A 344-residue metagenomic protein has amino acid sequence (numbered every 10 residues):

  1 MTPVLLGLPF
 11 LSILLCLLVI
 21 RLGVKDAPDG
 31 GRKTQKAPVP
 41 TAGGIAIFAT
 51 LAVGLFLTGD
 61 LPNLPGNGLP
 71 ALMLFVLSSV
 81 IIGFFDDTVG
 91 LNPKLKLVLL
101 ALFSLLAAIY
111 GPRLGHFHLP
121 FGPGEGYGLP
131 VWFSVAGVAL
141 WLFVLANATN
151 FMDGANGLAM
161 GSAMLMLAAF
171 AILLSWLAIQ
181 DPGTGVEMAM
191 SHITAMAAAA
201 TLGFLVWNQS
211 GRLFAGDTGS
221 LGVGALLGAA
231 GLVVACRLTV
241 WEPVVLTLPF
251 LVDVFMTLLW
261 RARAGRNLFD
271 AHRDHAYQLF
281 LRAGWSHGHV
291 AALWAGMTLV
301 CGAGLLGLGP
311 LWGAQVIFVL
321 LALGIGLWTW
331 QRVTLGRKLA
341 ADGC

Functional and structural regions predicted by a protein language model:
M1-V252: "…together with the soluble PPM/PP2C metallo-phosphatase catalytic core" -> "…together with the soluble PPM/PP2C
L15, V19, V252-L268, L308-G309 (+1 more regions): Membrane-helix cytosolic exit motif
L17-P40, M256-H289, D342-C344: Cytosolic, membrane-interface loops and tails of multi-pass inner-membrane proteins
S78-T88, A314-C344: Alpha-helical transmembrane segments and their immediate juxtamembrane interface regions
N92, D153, W285-S286, G309 (+1 more regions): A helix-boundary/kink motif common to multi-pass secondary transporters, especially Major Facilitator Superfamily
I109, V300-G304, G326: Aromatic-anchored segments of alpha-helical transmembrane domains
T239-V244, V300, L311-F318: Structural signal for the N-terminal portions of transmembrane helices and their immediately preceding loop/interface
R282-G304, L308-G309: Alpha-helical transmembrane segments of integral membrane proteins, especially multi-pass inner/plasma-membrane
